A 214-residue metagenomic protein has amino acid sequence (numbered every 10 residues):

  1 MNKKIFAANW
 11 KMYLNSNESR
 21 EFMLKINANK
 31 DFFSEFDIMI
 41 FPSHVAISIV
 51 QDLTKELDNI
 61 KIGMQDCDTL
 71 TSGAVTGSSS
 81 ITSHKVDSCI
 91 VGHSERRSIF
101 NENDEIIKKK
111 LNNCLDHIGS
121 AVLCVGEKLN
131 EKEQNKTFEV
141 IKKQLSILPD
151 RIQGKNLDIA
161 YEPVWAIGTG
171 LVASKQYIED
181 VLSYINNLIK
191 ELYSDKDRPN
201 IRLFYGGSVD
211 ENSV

Functional and structural regions predicted by a protein language model:
M1-V214: Active-site loop-to-helix "anion-binding N-cap" substructures in soluble metabolic enzymes
